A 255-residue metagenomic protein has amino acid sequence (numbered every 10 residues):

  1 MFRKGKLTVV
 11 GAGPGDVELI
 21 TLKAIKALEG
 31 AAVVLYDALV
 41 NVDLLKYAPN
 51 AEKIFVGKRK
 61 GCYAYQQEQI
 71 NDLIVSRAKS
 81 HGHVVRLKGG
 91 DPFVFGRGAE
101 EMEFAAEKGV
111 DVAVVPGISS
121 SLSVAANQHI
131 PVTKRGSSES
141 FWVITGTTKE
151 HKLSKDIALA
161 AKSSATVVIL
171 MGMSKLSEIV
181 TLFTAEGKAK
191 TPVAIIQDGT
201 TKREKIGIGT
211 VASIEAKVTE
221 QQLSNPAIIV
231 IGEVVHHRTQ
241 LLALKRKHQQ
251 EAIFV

Functional and structural regions predicted by a protein language model:
M1, I25, L44-L45, S76 (+4 more regions): Short secondary-structure boundary/capping segments
M1-A12, V17, L22-V115, E215 (+2 more regions): Class I S-adenosyl-L-methionine
K4-L7, K79-V84, S140, K149-V255: A contiguous loop/helix-start segment that scaffolds small-molecule binding in enzyme catalytic cores
D16, D91-S163, K205-I208: Class I SAM-dependent methyltransferase SAM-binding "motif I" and its flanking Rossmann-like core
K23-K26, A48-A51, E68-I70, A99-E103 (+5 more regions): Short, glycine/charged-enriched secondary-structure capping and boundary segments
L39-V40, P92, I118-S120, D198-T200 (+1 more regions): Short, ordered loop/turn segments at secondary-structure junctions
D43-K46, L122-V124, E178-I179: Phosphate- and divalent-cation-binding pockets in alpha/beta enzyme and binding domains that engage nucleotide-derived
E52-K58, G109-A113, V132-E139, K188-I195: Short hydrophobic/aromatic-enriched beta-strand-loop microsegments
